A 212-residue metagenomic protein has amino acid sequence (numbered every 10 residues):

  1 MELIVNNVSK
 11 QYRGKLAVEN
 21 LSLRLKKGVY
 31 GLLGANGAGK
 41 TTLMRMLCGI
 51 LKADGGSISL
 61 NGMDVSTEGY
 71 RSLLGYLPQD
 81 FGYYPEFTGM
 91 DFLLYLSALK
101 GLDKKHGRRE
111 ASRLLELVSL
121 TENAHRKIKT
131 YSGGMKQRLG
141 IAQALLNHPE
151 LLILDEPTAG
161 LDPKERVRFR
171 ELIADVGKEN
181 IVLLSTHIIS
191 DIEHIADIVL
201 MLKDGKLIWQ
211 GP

Functional and structural regions predicted by a protein language model:
L3-V5, V18, R71: Conserved structural motif at the start of ABC-family nucleotide-binding domains
C48: Helix-to-loop junction immediately C-terminal to a conserved catalytic motif
G56-Y70: Conserved ABC transporter NBD signature motif
L94, A98, K105-N123: Conserved ABC ATPase "signature" region
K127-Y131: Conserved ABC ATPase signature
L146-E150: A short, proline-enriched helix->beta-strand linker immediately N-terminal to the Walker B motif in ABC-type P-loop
L152-E156, L161: Catalytic Walker B motif of ABC-type/P-loop ATPase nucleotide-binding domains
